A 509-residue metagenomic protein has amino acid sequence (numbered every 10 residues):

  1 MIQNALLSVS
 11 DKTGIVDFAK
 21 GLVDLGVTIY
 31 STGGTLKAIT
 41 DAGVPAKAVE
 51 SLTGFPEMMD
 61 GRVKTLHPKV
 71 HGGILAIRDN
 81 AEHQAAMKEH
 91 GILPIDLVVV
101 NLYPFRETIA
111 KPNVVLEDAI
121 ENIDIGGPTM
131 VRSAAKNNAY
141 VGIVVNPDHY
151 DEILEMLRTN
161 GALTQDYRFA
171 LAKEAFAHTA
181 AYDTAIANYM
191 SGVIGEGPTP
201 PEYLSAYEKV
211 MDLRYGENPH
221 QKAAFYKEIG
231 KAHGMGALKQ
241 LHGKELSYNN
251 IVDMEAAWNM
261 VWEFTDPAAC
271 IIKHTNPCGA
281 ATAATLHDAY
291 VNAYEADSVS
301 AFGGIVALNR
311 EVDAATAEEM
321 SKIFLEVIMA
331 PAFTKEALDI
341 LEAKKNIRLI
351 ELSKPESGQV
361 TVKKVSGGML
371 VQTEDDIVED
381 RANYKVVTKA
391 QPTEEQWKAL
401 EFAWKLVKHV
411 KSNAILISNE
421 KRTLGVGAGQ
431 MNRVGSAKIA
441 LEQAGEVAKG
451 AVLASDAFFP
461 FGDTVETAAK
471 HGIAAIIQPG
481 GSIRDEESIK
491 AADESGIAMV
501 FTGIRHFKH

Functional and structural regions predicted by a protein language model:
M1-L52, M59: N-terminal glycine-/serine-/threonine-rich phosphate-binding loop
M1-L7, L97, D183-T184, M190-H509: ATP-dependent carboxylate/acyl-activation modules
V23, T40, D124, A135 (+3 more regions): Anion (oxyanion) recognition and catalysis
I29, A46, V141-I143, R348-L349 (+2 more regions): Hydrophobic beta-strand scaffold residues
G34-P104: Glycine-rich nucleotide/cofactor/substrate-binding loop typically near the N-terminus or early in the first domain
R78-I125, R132-S133, K385-E394: Active-site/ligand-binding-proximal alpha/beta "capping" segment
M130, N137-I153: Mobile "lid/hinge" segments at catalytic clefts and subdomain interfaces of large enzymes
D148, E152-E202, I323: Non-catalytic interaction/clamp surfaces of large macromolecular machines
